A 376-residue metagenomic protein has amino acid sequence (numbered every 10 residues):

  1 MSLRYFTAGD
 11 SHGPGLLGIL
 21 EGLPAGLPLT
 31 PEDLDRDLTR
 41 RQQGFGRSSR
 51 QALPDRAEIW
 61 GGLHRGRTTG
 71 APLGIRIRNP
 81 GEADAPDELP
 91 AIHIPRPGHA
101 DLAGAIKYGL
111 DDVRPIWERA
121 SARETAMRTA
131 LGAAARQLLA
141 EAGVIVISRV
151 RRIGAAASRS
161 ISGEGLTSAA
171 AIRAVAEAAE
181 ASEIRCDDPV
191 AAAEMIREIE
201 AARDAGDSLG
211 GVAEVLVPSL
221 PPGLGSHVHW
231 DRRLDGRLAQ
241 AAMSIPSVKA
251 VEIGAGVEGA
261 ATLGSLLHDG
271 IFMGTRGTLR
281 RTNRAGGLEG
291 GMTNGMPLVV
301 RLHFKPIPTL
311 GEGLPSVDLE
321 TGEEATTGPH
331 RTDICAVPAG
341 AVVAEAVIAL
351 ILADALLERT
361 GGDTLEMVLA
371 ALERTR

Functional and structural regions predicted by a protein language model:
M1-R376: Generic N-terminal targeting/processing segments that precede catalytic cores or assembly contacts
